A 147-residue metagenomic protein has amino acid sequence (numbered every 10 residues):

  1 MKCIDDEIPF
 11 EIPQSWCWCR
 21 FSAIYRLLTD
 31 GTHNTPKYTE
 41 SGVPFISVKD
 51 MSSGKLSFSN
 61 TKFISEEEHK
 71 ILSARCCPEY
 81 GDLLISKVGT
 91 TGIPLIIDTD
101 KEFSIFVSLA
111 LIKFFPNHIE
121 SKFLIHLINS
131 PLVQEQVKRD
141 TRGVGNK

Functional and structural regions predicted by a protein language model:
M1, S22-Y25, N34-H69, I105: DNA target-recognition patches
K2-D30: Non-catalytic DNA-recognition/assembly elements of restriction-modification systems
E7, T61, V107-L109: Short, solvent-exposed beta-strand edge segments and adjacent coil->beta transition regions
F10-C19, A110-S121, Q134-E135, K147: Proline-centric
L27, M51-G54, T90, L111 (+1 more regions): Active-site/binding-pocket entry motifs
L27-D30, I93, K138-R139, G143: Conserved helix-loop functional segments at active or binding sites
S47-V48, E66-N129, G145: A short beta-sheet element
L127-K147: Specificity-determining recognition surfaces
